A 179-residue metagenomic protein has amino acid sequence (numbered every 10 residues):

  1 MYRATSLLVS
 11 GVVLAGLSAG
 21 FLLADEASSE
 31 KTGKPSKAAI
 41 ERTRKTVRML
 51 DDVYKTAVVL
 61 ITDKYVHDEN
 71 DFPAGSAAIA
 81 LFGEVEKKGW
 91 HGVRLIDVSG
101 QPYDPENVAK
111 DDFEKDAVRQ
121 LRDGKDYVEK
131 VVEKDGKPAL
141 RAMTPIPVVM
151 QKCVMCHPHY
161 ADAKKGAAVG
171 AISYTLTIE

Functional and structural regions predicted by a protein language model:
M1-G11: Bacterial N-terminal signal peptides that target proteins for export
S10-A19: Bacterial N-terminal signal peptides
F21-K152, A161-E179: Extracytoplasmic c-type cytochrome modules immediately beyond a signal peptide or single-pass transmembrane anchor
M155: Short, cysteine/histidine-rich loop/knuckle motifs that typically chelate Zn2+
P158: Short Cys/His-rich local motifs and their 1-3 flanking residues in nucleic-acid-associated proteins and small
